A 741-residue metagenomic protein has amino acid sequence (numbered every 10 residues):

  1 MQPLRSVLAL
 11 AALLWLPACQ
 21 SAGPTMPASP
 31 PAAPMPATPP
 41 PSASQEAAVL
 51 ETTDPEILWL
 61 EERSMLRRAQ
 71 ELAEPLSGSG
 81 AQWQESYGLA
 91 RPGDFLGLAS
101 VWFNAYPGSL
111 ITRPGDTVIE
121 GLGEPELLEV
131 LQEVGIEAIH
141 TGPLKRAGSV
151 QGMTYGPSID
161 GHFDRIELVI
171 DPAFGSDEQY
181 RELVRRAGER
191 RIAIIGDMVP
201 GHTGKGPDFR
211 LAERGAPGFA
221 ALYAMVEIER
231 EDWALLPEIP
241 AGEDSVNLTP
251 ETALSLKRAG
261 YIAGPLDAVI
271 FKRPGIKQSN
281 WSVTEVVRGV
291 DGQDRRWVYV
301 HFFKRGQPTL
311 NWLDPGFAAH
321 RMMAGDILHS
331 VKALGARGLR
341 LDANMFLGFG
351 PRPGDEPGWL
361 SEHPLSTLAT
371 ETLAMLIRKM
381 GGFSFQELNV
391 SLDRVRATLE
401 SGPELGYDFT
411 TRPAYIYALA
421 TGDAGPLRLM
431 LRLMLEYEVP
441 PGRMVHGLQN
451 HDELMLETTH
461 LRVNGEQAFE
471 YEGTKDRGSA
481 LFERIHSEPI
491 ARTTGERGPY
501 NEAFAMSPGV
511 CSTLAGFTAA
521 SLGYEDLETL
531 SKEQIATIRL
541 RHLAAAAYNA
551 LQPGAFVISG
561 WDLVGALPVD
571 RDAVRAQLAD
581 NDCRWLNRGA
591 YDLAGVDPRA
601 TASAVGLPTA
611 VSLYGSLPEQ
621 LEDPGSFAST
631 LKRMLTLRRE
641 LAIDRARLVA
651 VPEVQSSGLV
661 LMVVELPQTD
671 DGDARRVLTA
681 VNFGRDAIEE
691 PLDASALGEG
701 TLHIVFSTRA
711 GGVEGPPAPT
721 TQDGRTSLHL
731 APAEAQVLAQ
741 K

Functional and structural regions predicted by a protein language model:
M1-L8: Bacterial N-terminal signal peptides that target proteins for export
P17-A18: C-terminal motif of bacterial Sec signal peptides marking the signal peptidase cleavage site
G23-A37: Short, low-complexity, disordered segments immediately C-terminal to signal peptides in bacterial exported proteins
P39-R321, H329, F346-T421, M434: Acidic/aromatic-lined carbohydrate-recognition and catalytic surfaces of CAZymes acting on diverse glycans
T141, A187, D197, V331 (+5 more regions): Conserved, mostly hydrophobic/aromatic
E438, M444-Q449, L454-R675, F683-A687: Loop/helix patches that line or flank the sugar-binding groove of alpha-linked glycan CAZymes
F683-G698: Surface-exposed beta-strand/loop patches in extracellular or lumenal glycoproteins
P719-K741: C-terminal beta-strand-rich structural cap/linker in extracellular carbohydrate-active enzymes
